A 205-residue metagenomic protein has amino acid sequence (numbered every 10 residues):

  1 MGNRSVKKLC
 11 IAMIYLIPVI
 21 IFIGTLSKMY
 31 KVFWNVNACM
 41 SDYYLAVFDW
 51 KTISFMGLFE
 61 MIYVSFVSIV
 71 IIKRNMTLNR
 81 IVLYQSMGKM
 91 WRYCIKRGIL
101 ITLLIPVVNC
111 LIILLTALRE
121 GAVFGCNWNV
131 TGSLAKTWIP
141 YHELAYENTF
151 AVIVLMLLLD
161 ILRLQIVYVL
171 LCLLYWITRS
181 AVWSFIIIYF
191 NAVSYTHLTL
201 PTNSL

Functional and structural regions predicted by a protein language model:
M1-Y15: Aromatic- and glycine-rich beta-strand/loop motifs that create alpha-glucan
L16-G24: Hydrophobic core of alpha-helical transmembrane segments in multi-pass integral membrane proteins
L26-S68, I95-W176: Secretory targeting signals
S68-L100: Helix-loop-helix units of permease transmembrane domains in multi-pass membrane transporters, especially ABC
L83, I177-T178: Transmembrane helix irregularities
A181-S194: Central hydrophobic cores of alpha-helical transmembrane segments in multi-pass integral membrane proteins
T196-T202: Conserved small/polar residues in nucleotide/adenosyl-binding loops
